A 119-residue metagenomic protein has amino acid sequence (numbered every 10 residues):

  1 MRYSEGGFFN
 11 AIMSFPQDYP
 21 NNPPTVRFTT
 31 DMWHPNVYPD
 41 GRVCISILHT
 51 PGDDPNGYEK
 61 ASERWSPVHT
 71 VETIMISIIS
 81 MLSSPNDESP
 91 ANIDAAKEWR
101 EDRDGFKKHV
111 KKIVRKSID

Functional and structural regions predicted by a protein language model:
M1-N10, Q17-Y19: N-terminal onset of structured domains
A11-M13, I78: Short, well-ordered beta-strand segments enriched in hydrophobic/aromatic residues
M13-Q17, T30-M32: Short glycine-rich, polar/acidic loop-and-turn segments at beta strand-coil junctions
P23-D119: Domain-scale recognition of soluble eukaryotic interaction modules
